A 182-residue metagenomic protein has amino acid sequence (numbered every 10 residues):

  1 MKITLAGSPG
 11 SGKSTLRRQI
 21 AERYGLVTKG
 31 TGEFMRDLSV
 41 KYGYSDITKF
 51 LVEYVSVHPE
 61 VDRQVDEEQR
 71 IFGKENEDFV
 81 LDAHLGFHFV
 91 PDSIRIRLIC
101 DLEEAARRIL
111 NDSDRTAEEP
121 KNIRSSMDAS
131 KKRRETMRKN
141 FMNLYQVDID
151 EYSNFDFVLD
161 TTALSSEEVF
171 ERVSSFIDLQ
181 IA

Functional and structural regions predicted by a protein language model:
L5: Hydrophobic anchor at the beta1->P-loop junction of P-loop NTPases
S8: P-loop (Walker A) phosphate-binding loop of NTP-binding proteins
G12: Conserved glycine(s) of the Walker
L16: Hydrophobic positions on the alpha1 helix immediately C-terminal to the Walker A/P-loop
E22-K29: Post-Walker A helix-loop "phosphate-sensing" segment adjacent to the P-loop in P-loop NTPases
T31-V90, E103-A106, N111-E118, D128 (+1 more regions): ATP-dependent small-molecule kinase phosphotransfer cores that center on conserved nucleotide phosphate-binding segments
A117-V169: Small-molecule kinase domains that catalyze NTP-dependent phosphoryl transfer to phosphate-bearing small molecules
